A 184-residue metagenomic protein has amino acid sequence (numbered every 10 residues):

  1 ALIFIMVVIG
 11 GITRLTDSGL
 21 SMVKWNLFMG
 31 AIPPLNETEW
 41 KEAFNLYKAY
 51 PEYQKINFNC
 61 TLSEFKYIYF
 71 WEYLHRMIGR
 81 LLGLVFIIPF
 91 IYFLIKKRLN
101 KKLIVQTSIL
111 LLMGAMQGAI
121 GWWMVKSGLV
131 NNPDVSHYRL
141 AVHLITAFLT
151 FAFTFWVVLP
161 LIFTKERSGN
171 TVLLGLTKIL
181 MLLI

Functional and structural regions predicted by a protein language model:
A1-A31, I184: N-terminal signal-anchor transmembrane alpha helix
A1-L2, K101-L111, G169-I184: Interfacial segments of alpha-helical transmembrane regions
I12-M22, A119-L140: Interfacial helix-loop-helix junctions of multi-pass membrane proteins
F28-P51: Long, glycine/tryptophan/cysteine-rich extracytoplasmic
P33-P34, F65-M77, D134-T146: Short aromatic-rich membrane-water interface segments that cap or initiate transmembrane helices in multi-pass membrane
L46-L84: Individual transmembrane alpha-helix segments
L82-I88, I145-L161: Hydrophobic cores of alpha-helical transmembrane segments in multi-pass inner/ER membrane proteins, independent
F90-R98, V157-E166: Structural signal for the C-terminal ends of transmembrane alpha-helices and the immediately following loop
